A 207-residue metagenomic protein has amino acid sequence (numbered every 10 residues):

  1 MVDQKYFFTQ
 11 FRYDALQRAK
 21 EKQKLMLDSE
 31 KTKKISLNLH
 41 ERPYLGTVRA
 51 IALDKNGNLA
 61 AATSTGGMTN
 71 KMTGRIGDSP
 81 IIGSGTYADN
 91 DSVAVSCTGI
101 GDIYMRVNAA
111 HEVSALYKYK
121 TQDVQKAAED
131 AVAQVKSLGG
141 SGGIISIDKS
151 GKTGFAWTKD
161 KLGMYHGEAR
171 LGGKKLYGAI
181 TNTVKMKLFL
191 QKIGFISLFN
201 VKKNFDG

Functional and structural regions predicted by a protein language model:
M1-V201, F205-G207: N-terminal nucleophile
